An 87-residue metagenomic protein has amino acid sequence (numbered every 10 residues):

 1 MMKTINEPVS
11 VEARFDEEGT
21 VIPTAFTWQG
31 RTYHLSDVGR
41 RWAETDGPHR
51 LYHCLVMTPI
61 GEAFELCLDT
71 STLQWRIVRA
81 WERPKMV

Functional and structural regions predicted by a protein language model:
M1-V87: N- and C-terminal low-complexity/disordered segments
